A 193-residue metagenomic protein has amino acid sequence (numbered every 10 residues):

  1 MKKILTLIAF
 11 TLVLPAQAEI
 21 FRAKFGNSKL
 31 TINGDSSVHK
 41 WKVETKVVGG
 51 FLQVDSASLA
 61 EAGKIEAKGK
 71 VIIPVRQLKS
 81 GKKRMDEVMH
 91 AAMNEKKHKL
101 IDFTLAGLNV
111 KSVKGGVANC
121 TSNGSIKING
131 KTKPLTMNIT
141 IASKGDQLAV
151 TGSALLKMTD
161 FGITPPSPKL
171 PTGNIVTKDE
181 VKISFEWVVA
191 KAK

Functional and structural regions predicted by a protein language model:
I4-V13: Sec-dependent N-terminal signal peptides
A18-K193: Low-complexity, acidic/polar, glycine-enriched regions of mature
